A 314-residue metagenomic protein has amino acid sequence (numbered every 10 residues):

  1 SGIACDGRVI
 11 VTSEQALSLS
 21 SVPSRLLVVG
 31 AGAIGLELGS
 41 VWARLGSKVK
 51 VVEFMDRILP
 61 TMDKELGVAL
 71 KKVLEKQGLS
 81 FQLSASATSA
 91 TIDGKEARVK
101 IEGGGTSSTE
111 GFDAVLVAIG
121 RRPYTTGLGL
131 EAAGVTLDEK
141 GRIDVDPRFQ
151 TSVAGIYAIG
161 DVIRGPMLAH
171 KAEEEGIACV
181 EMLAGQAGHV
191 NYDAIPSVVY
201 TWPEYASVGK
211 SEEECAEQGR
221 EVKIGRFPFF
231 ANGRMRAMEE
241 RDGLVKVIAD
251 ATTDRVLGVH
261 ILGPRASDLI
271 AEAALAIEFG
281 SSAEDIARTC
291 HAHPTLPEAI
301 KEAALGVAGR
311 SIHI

Functional and structural regions predicted by a protein language model:
S1, E37, W42, Y124-G127 (+4 more regions): Glycine/Thr-rich phosphate-binding loops of Rossmann-like dinucleotide-binding domains
A4-P23, E110-L183, H189: FAD-site-proximal beta/loop scaffold in flavoenzymes
V9, G78, D144, V247-A249: Conserved N-terminal phosphate-binding loop of PLP-dependent enzymes in the Aspartate aminotransferase
V11, S80-Q82, K223-G225: General small-molecule cofactor/ligand-binding pocket signal
S20-M62, E96, L168, E175: Rossmann-like NAD(P)H-binding beta-loop-alpha module
L45-P147, K210, E217: A Rossmann-like FAD-binding core segment of flavoenzymes
A184, I195, Y200-S211, A216-I314: Flexible, glycine-rich terminal cap/loop adjacent to redox cofactors in electron-transfer oxidoreductases
